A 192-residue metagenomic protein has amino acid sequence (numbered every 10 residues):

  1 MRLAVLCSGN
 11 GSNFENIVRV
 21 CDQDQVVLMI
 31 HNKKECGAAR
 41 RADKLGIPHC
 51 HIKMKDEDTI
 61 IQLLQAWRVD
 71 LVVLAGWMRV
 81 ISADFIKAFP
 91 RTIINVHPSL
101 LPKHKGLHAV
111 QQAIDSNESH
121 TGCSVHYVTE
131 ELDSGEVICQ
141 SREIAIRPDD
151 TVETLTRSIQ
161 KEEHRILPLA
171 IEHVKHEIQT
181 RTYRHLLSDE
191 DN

Functional and structural regions predicted by a protein language model:
M1-N192: One-carbon transfer enzymes
